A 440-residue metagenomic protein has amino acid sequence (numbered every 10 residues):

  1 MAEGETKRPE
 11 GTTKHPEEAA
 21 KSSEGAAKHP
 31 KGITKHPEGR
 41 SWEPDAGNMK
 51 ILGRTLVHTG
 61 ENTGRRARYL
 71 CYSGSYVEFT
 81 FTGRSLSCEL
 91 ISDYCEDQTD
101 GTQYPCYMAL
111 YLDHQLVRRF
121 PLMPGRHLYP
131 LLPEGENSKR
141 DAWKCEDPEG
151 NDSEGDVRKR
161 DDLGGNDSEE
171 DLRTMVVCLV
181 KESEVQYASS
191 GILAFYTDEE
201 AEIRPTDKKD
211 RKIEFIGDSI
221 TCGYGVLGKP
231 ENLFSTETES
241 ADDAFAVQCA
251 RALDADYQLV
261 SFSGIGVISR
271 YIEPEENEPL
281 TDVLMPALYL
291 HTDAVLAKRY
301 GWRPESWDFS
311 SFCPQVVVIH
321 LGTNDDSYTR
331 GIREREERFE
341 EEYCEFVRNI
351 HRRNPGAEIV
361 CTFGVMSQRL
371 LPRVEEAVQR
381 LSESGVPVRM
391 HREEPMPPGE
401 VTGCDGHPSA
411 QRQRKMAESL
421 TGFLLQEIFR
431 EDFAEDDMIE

Functional and structural regions predicted by a protein language model:
M1-G4, K31-W143, E149, E154 (+3 more regions): N-terminal secretory targeting modules
K212-I216, T221, Y257-S261, Q315-H320 (+2 more regions): Structural recognition of the beta-strand scaffold that forms the well-ordered cores of secreted hydrolase catalytic
V226, E231-R333, E337, V365-E375 (+1 more regions): Conserved SGNH/GDSL esterase-like catalytic core that processes O-acyl groups on lipids and polysaccharides
A246-D256, N349-E358, V378-G385: A structural motif corresponding to the C-terminal end of an alpha-helix and its immediate exit/capping segment
H320-G322, V347-N349, I359-C361, S367-L370 (+1 more regions): Conserved, well-ordered alpha-helix/loop/beta-strand core segments that scaffold catalytic motifs
F339, Y343, Q413: Aromatic/hydrophobic pocket-lining residues that form the small-molecule binding cavity in soluble enzyme cores
Y343-V347, E375: Generic structural signal for well-ordered alpha-helices, preferentially at hydrophobic/aromatic core positions
V365-E440: Catalytic His-Asp segment of secreted/periplasmic serine-dependent ester chemistry enzymes
